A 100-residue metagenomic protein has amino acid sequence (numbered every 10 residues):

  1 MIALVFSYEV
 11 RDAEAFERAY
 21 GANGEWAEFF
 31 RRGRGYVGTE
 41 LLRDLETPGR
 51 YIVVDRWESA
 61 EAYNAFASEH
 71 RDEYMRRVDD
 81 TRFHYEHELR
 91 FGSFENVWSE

Functional and structural regions predicted by a protein language model:
I2, E9, V37-G49, M75-E100: Glycine-rich beta-strand-turn "strand-cap" elements at beta-sheet edges
S7-E9, V54-R56: Short hydrophobic/aromatic beta-strand micro-patches that form the beta-sheet surface supporting nucleotide- or nucleic
E9-A22: Short, surface-exposed ligand-recognition loops at beta-strand->loop->(often short) alpha-helix junctions that present
D12-A13, T47-P48, E58-Y63: Short, charged/polar surface micro-motifs in flexible loops or helix N-caps
E14-F16, A27-F30, L41-R43: Intrinsically disordered, low-complexity segments enriched in polar/charged residues with Gly/Pro, especially when
G21-G38, R56-F91: An amphipathic, aromatic/His-enriched active-site/gating alpha helix that lines ligand/cofactor pockets
